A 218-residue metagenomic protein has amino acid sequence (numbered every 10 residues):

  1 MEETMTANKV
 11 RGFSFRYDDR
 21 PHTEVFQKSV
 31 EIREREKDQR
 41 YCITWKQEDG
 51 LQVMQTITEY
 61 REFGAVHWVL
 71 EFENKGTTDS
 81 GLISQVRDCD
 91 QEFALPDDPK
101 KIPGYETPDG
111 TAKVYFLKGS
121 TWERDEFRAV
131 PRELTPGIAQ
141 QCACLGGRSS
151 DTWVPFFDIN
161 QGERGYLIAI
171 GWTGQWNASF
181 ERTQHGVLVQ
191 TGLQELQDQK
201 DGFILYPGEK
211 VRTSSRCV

Functional and structural regions predicted by a protein language model:
M1-H185, Q190, Q199-D201: Polysaccharide-binding surfaces and accessory modules of carbohydrate-active proteins
E195-L196: A beta-strand/beta-hairpin structural motif
F203-V218: Short Pro-Gly-centered flexible turn/kink motifs
